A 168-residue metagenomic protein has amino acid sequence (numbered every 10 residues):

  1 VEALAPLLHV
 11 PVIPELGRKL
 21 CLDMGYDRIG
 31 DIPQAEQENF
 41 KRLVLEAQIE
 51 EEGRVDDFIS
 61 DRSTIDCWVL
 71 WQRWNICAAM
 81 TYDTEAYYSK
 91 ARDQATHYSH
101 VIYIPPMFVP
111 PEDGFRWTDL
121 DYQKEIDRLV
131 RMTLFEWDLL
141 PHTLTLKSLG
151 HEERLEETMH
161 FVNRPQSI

Functional and structural regions predicted by a protein language model:
V1-A5, E157-V162: PAPS/PAP-binding and catalytic site of the sulfotransferase fold
E2, P6-I49: Conserved substrate/cofactor phosphate-moiety recognition/catalytic segment in nucleotide-dependent phosphotransferases
P6-V10, G53-D57, L139-L140: Short glycine/proline-enriched coil/turn segments at helix->beta-strand junctions
L16, S63, W68, P105-M107: Anionic group-transfer/hydrolysis microenvironments
R28-Q37, Q72-A79, F115-W117: Surface-exposed cleft-lining segments at the edges of enzyme active sites
E38-T96: Glycine-rich phosphate-binding loop used to anchor ATP phosphates in small-molecule kinases, encompassing both
N75-E153, H160, Q166: A glycine- and Lys/Arg-enriched "phosphate-lid" helix/loop adjacent to the NTP-binding pocket of small-molecule kinases
